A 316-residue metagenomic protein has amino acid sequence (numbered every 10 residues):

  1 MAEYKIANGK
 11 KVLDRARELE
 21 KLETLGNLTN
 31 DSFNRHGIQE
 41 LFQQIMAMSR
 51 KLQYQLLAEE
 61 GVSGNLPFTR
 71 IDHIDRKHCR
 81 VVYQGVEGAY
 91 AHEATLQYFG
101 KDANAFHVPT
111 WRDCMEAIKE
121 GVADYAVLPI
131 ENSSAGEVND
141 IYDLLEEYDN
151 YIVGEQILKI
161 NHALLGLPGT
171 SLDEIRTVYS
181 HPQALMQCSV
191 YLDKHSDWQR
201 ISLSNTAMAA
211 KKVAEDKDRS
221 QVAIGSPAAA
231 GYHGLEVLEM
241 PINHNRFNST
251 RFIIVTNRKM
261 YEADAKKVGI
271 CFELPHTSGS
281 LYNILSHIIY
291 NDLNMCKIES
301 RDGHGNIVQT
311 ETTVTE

Functional and structural regions predicted by a protein language model:
M1-E316: Domain-level signature for soluble enzymes in the chorismate/prephenate branch of the shikimate pathway
